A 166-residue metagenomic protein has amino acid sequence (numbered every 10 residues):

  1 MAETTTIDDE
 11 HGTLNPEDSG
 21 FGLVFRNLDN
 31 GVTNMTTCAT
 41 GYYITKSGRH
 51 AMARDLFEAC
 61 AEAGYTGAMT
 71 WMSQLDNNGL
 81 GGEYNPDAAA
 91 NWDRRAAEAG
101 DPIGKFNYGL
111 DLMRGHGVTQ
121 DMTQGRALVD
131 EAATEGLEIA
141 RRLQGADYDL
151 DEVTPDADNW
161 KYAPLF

Functional and structural regions predicted by a protein language model:
M1-L28: Long, contiguous interaction/recruitment modules in multidomain scaffold/adaptor proteins
L14-S19, K46-D55, G82-W92, T119-L128 (+1 more regions): Structural signature of tandem alpha-helical TPR/SEL1-like repeats, specifically the intra-repeat loop/turn
N30-A59, A63: Alpha-helical segment of the N-proximal tetratricopeptide repeat
T37-I44, M69-N78, K105-R114, L143-L150: Hydrophobic face of amphipathic alpha-helices that form TPR/SEL1-like repeat modules and related alpha-solenoid
Y65-G67, D101, L137-I139: Residue-level recognition of tetratricopeptide repeat
A133, I139-F166: Terminal, low-structured helical/coil segments at or just beyond the last alpha-helical repeat
